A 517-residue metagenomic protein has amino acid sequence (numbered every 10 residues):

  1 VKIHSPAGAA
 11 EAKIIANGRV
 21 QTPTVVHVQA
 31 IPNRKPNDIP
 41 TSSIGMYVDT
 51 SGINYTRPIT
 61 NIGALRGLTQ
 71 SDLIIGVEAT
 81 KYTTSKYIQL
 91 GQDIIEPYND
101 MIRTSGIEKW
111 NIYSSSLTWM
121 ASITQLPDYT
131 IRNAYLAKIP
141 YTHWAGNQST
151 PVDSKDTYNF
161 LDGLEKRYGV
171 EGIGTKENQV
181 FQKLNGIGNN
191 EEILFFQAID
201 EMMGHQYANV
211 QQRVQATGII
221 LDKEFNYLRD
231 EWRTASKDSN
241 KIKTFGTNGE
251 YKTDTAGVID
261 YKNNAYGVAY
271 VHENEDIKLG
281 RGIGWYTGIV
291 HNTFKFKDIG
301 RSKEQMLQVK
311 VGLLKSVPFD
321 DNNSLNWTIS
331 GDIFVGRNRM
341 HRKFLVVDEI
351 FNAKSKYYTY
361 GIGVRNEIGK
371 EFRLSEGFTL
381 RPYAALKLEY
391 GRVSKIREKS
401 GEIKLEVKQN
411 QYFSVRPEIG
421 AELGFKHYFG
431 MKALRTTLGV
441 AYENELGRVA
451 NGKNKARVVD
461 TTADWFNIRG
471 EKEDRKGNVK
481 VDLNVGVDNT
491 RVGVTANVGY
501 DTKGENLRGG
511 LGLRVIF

Functional and structural regions predicted by a protein language model:
V1-P40, T60-D72, M101-G106, K354-Y360 (+2 more regions): Surface-exposed loop/turn motifs in large extracellular/passenger domains
A10, N17-V26, P40-I59, I74-Y266: Outer-membrane translocation/initiation segment of Type V secreted surface proteins
V180-E371, T495-G512: Outer membrane beta-barrel translocator domains of Type V secretion systems
T234, N274-L279, V317-N323, F372-E376 (+4 more regions): Outer-membrane beta-barrel strand-turn architecture
G246-E250, I289-K295, I333-R339, L386-S394 (+5 more regions): Transmembrane beta-strands of outer-membrane beta-barrel pores
A256-Y261, K297-S302, R339-K356, R392-F413 (+1 more regions): Solvent-exposed, glycine/polar-rich loop segments of beta-barrel outer-membrane systems
L307-G312, I403-F517: Outer membrane beta-barrel transmembrane domains
